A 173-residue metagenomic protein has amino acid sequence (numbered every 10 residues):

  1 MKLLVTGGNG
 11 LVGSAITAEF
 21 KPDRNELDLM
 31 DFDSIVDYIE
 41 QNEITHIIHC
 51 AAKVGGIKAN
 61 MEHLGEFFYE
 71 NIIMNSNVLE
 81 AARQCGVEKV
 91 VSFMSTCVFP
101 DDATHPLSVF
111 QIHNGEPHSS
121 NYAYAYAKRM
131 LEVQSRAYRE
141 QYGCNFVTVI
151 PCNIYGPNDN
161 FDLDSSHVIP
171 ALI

Functional and structural regions predicted by a protein language model:
M1-E19: N-terminal Rossmann NAD(P)H-binding glycine-rich loop of SDR-like oxidoreductase domains
T6, I44-A51, S92-F93, I150: Rossmann-fold scaffold of SDR-type NAD(P)-dependent oxidoreductases
A18-Y38: Adenosine-cofactor binding site in Rossmann-like domains, unifying the SAM/SAH pocket of S-adenosylmethionine-dependent
D31, H46, M74-N77, K89 (+1 more regions): Conserved cofactor-binding/catalytic machinery of classical short-chain dehydrogenase/reductase
D33-N71, A81-Q84, D101: NAD(P)H-binding glycine-rich loop region in Rossmannoid oxidoreductase-like domains and their noncatalytic homologs
S76-N121, V147: Conserved Rossmann-fold NAD(P)-dependent oxidoreductase catalytic core, especially the SDR/UDP-sugar
D102-Q111, V133-I173: NAD(P)-dependent short-chain dehydrogenase/reductase
A123, A127-M130: Active-site helix of classical SDR
